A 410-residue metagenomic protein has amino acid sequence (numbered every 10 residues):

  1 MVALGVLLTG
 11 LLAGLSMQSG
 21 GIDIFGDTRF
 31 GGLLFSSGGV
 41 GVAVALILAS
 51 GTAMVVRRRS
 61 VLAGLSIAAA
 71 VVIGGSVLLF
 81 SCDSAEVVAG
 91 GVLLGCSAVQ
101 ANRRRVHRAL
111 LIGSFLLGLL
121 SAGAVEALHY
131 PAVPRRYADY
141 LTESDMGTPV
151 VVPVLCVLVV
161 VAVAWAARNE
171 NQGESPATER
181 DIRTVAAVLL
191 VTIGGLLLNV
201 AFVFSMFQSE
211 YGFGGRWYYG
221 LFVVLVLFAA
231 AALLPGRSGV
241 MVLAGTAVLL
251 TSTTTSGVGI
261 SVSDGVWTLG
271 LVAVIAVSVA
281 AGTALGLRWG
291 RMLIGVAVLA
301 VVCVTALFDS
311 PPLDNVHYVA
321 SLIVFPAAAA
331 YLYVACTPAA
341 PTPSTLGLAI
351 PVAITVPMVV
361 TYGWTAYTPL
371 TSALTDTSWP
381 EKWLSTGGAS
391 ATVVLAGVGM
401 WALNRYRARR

Functional and structural regions predicted by a protein language model:
M1-A69, I73: N-terminal signal-anchor module of multipass membrane proteins
M1-M17, L65-G74, S114-L119, A186-N199 (+4 more regions): Alpha-helical transmembrane segments
L7-G14, L46, S50, A69-G75 (+7 more regions): Hydrophobic core of alpha-helical transmembrane segments in multi-pass integral membrane proteins
A13-V42, G74-V88, G123-V152, L197-L221 (+3 more regions): Membrane interfacial helix motifs at helix-loop boundaries and amphipathic/re-entrant anchors
V56-V61, L94-H107, P134-A138, V163-R183 (+4 more regions): Cytoplasmic membrane-interface regions of multi-pass membrane proteins
S81-V152, N171-V185: Membrane-interface helix-loop-helix junctions at boundaries between adjacent transmembrane segments
V157-G259: Membrane-embedded hairpin module used as a gating/binding unit in multi-pass transport and secretion proteins
G212-F222, F228-A230, P235-R410: Hydrophobic multi-pass inner-membrane translocation pores used for secretion and envelope-lipid/glycan export
